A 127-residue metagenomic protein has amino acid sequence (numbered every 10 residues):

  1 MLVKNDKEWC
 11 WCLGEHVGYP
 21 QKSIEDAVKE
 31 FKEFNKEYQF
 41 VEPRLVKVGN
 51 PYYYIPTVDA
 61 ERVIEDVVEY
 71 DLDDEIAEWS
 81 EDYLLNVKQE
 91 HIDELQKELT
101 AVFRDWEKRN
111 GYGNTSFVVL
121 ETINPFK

Functional and structural regions predicted by a protein language model:
M1-H16: Short aromatic-glycine-(Arg/Gly/Cys) micro-motifs in beta-strand/loop hairpins
K4, G18, K29, K47-G49 (+1 more regions): N-terminal non-cleavable signal-anchor helices
K7-C10, Q21, E107: Broad hydrophobic/π-residue packing in well-ordered secondary structure
L13-D26, L84-K88: A short, exposed loop/beta-hairpin motif centered on an aromatic-Gly-Thr core
K22-F40: A short, charged, amphipathic alpha-helix used as a generic interaction element across diverse proteins
K36-K127: Short, mixed-charge low-complexity intrinsically disordered segments
